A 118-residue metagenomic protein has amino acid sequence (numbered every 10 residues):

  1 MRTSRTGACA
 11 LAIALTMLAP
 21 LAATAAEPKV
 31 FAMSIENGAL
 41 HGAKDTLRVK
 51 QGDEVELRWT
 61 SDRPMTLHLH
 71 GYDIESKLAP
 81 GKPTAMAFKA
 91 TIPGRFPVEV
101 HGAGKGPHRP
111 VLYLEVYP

Functional and structural regions predicted by a protein language model:
M1-S4: N-terminal secretory signal peptides that target proteins for export/translocation
A10-P20: Bacterial N-terminal signal peptides
L21-A25: Sec/Tat signal peptide C-region and signal peptidase I cleavage site
A26-E54: N-terminal edge beta-strand
P28-K29, L78-P118: Extracellular/periplasmic metallocenter environments
N37-L47, L69-Y72, G81-A85, V98: N-terminal post-signal-peptidase region of extra-cytosolic proteins
D45-R63, A85-T91, F96: Beta-strand cores of secreted/periplasmic/IMS beta-sandwich domains, seen most often in copper-related folds
T60-P80, R109-L114: Histidine- and aromatic-enriched segments that form or immediately flank copper-ligand environments
